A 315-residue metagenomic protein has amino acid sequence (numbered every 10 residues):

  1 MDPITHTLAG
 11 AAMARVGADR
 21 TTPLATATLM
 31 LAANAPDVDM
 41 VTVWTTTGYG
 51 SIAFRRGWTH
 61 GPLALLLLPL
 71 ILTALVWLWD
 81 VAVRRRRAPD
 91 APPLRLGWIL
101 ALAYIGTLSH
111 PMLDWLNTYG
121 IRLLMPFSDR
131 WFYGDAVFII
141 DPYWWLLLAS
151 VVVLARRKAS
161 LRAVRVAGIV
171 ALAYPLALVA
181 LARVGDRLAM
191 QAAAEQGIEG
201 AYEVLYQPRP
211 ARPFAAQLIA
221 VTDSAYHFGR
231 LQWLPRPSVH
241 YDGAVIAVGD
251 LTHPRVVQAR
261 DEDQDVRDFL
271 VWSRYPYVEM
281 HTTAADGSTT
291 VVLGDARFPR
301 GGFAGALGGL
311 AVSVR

Functional and structural regions predicted by a protein language model:
M1-L188, G200, L205-P208: N-terminal membrane-targeting hydrophobic helices
D186-M190, A215-Q217: A general structural signal for well-ordered alpha-helical packing
E195: Short, conserved active-site entrance elements at the starts or edges of catalytic domains
G200-E203, P210-R315: Extracytosolic and intramembrane catalytic regions of membrane-associated proteins in envelope/secretory systems
